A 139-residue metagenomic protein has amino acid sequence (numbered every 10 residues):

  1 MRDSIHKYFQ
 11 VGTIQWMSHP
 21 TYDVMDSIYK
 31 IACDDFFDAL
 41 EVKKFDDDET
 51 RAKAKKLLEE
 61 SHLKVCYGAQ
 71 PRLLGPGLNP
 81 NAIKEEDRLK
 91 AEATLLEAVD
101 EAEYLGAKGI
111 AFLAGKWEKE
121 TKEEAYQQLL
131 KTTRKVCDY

Functional and structural regions predicted by a protein language model:
M1-Q15, Y67-N81, K116: N-terminal small/glycine-rich loop or linker at the start of catalytic domains across soluble metabolic enzymes
M1-Y8, D26-D35, D47-Q70, E97-G106 (+1 more regions): Acidic (Asp/Glu)-rich catalytic clusters
R2-D3, N81-Y139: Active-site acidic/histidine proton-transfer and metal-coordination neighborhood in alpha/beta enzyme cores
Y8-F9, Y22, F36-F37, F45 (+1 more regions): Phenylalanine-focused residue identity feature
M17-D23, A39-K53, E118-T121: Acidic-and-aromatic substrate-binding clefts and catalytic sites of carbohydrate-active enzymes
S27-Y29, K53-L58, L74, N79-I83 (+1 more regions): Generic preference for flexible, low-structure residues
F36-L40, K84: Short, basic, glycine/proline-bearing loop/turn elements
A39-E41, Y67, A111: Conserved beta-strand positions in the central sheet of alpha/beta enzyme cores
